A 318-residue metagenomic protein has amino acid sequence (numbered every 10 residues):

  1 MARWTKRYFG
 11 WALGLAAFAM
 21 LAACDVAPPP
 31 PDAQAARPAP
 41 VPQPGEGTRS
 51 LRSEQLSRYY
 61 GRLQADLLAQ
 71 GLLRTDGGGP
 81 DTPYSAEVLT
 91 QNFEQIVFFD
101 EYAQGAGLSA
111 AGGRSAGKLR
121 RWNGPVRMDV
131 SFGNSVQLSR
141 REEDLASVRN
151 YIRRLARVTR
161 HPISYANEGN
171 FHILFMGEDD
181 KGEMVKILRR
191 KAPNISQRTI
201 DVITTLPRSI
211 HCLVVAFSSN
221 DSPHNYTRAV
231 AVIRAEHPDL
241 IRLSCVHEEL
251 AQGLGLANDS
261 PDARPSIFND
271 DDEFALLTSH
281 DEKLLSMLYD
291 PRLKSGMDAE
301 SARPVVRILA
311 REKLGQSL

Functional and structural regions predicted by a protein language model:
A2-G14, F18-F171, M176, D180-R189 (+3 more regions): N-terminal low-structure segments adjacent to metalloprotease catalytic domains across cellular compartments
V26-P31, A36-P80, K191-I241, A257-L318: Metalloprotease/metallohydrolase-associated module, dominated by Zn2+-dependent proteases
R114-D239, L243-S244, L254-A257, P261-D271 (+1 more regions): Acidic/His-rich structured neighborhood in mature extracellular/periplasmic domains
